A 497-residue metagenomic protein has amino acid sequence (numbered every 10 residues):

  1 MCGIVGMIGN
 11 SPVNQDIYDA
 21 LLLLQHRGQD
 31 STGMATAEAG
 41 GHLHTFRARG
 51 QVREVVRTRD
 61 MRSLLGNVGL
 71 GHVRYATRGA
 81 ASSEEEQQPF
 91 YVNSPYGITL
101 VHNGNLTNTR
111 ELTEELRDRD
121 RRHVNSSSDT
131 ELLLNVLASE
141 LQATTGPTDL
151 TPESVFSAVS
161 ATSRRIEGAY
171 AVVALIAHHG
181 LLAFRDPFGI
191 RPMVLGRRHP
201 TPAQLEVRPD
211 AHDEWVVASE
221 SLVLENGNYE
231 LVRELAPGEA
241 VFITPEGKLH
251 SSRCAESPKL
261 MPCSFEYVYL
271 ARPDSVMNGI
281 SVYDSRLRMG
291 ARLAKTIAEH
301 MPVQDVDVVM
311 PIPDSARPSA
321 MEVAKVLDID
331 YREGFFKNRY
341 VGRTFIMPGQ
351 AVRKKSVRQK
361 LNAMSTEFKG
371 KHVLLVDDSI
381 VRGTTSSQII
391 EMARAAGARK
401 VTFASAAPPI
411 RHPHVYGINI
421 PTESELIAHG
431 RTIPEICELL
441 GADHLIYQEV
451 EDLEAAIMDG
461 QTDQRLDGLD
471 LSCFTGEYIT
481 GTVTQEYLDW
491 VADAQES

Functional and structural regions predicted by a protein language model:
M1-P237, F242-D307, I312: Conserved short alpha-helical segments that host acidic/polar catalytic motifs at enzyme active sites
V56, E131-V136, Y331-G342, L439-I457: A conserved beta-strand->alpha-helix junction
R122, A143, A298-D305, K325-G334 (+2 more regions): Secondary-structure transition/capping motifs at alpha-helix termini and the adjoining loop/turn into the next element
V136-E153, P313, M321-R343: Amphipathic alpha-helical
A161, L222-V223, G227-L231, L235-E239 (+5 more regions): Phosphate/diphosphate-binding loops
S163, H178-G180, R185, V207-D213 (+3 more regions): PRPP-dependent phosphoribosyltransferase catalytic core
V309-I312, A316-V323, L327, Y331 (+2 more regions): Extended, hydrophobic alpha-helical segments in both membrane/secreted and soluble proteins
V326-V373, T384, R411-P421: Short, glycine/charge-rich flexible loops or terminal/linker lids adjacent to PRPP-binding catalytic cores
